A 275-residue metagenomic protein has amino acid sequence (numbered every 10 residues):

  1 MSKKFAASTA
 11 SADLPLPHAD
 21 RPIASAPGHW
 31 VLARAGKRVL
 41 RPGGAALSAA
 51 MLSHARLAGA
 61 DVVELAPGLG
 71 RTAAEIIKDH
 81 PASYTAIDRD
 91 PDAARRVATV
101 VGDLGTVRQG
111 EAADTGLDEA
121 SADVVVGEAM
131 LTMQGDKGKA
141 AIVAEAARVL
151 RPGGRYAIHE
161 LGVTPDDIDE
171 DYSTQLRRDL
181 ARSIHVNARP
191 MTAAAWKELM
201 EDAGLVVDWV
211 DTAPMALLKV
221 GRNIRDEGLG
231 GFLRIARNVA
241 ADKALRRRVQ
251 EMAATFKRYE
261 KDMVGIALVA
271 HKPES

Functional and structural regions predicted by a protein language model:
A26-A45: Class I SAM-dependent methyltransferase Rossmann-like catalytic core, especially the SAM/SAH-binding loop
R41-A58: Conserved alpha-helix/loop element of class I SAM-dependent methyltransferases that forms part of the SAM/SAH-binding
G59-G68: Conserved class I S-adenosyl-L-methionine
L69-D114: Class I SAM-dependent methyltransferase SAM/SAH-binding core
A113-V125: A short acidic, Gly/Pro-enriched loop at the edge of an enzyme's catalytic core that lines a small-molecule cofactor
A140-R155: A short glycine-rich, Lys/Arg-flanked "PGG" loop and its adjoining helix->strand segment in the class I
G153-M215: Conserved catalytic/acceptor-binding region of the Class I
W209-S275: Conserved Class I S-adenosyl-L-methionine
